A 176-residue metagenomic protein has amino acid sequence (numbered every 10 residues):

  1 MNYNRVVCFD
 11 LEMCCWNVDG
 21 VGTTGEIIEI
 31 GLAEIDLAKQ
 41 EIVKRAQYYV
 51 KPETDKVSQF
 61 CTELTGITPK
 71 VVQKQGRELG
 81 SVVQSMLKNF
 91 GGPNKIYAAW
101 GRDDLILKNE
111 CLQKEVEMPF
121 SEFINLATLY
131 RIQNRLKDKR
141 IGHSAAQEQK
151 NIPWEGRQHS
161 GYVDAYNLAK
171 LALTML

Functional and structural regions predicted by a protein language model:
M1: Conserved phosphate-binding catalytic cores of ATP/NTP-utilizing and phosphoryl-transfer enzymes
N4, T23-I30, E34-T65, K88-L176: Metal-dependent phosphoesterase core characteristic of DEDDh/y 3'-5' exonuclease domains
V6-D10: Short glycine-aspartate micro-motif
L11-V21: Short acidic, Gly/Ser-rich segments with clustered Asp/Glu that frequently serve as metal-coordination loops in enzyme
T62-S85: Metal-dependent phosphoesterase signature
